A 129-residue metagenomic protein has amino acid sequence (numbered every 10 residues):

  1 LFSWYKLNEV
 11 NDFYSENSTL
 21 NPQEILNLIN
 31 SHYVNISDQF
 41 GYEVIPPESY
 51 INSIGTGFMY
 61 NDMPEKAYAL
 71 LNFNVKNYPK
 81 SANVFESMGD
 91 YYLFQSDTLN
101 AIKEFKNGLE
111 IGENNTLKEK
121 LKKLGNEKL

Functional and structural regions predicted by a protein language model:
L1-Q23: C-terminal catalytic histidine-bearing segment of alpha/beta-hydrolase fold enzymes
I45, P79, G112-E113: Short coil turns that delineate tetratricopeptide repeat
E48, Y68, A82-N83, N115-T116: Helix-start (N-cap) detector for alpha-helical repeat units in TPR-like alpha-solenoids, especially tetratricopeptide
S53, S87, K120-L121: Canonical tetratricopeptide repeat
